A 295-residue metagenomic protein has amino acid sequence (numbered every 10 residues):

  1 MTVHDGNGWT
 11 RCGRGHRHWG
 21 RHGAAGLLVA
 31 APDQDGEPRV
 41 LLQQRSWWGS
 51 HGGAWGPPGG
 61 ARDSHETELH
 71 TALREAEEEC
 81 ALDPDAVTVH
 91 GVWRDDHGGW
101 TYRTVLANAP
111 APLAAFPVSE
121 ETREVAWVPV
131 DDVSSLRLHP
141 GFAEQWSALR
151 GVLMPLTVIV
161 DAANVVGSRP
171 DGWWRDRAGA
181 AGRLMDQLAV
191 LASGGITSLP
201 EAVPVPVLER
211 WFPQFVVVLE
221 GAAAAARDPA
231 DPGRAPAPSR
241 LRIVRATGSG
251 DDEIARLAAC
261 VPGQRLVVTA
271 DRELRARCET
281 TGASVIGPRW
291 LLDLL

Functional and structural regions predicted by a protein language model:
M1-L28, P32-Q34: Acidic, metal-coordinating catalytic segment for phosphate/diphosphate chemistry, firing primarily on the Nudix
A24-V29, L156-A162: Short, hydrophobic/glycine-enriched beta-strand segments
L28, S46, D131, A163 (+1 more regions): Anionic group-transfer/hydrolysis microenvironments
P38-V40: Entry beta-strands of beta-propeller and related beta-repeat scaffolds
G49-G53: A conserved beta-turn-beta hairpin within the catalytic core of GNAT-like acetyltransferases that forms part
W55-E66, W173: Short histidine-centered catalytic/ligand-binding loop motif
A61-M154: Unchanged
P155-V160, G167-L295: Nuclease catalytic cores that cleave nucleic-acid phosphodiester bonds, predominantly acidic two-metal-ion
